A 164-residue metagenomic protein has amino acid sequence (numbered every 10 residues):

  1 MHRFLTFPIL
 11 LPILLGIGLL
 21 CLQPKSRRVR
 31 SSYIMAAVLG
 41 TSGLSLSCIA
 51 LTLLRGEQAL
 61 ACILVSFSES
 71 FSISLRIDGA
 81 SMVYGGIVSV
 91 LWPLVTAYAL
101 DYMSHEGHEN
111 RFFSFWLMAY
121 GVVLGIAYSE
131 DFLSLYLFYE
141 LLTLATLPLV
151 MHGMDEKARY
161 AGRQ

Functional and structural regions predicted by a protein language model:
M1-F7, L14-S114: Transmembrane helix-loop-helix hairpins at membrane boundaries of multipass inner-membrane proteins
M1-L19, S129-T146: Alpha-helical transmembrane segments and their immediate interhelical/interface regions in integral membrane proteins
R27-R28, R111-Q164: Alpha-helical multi-pass transmembrane bundles of energy-transducing inner-membrane proteins
